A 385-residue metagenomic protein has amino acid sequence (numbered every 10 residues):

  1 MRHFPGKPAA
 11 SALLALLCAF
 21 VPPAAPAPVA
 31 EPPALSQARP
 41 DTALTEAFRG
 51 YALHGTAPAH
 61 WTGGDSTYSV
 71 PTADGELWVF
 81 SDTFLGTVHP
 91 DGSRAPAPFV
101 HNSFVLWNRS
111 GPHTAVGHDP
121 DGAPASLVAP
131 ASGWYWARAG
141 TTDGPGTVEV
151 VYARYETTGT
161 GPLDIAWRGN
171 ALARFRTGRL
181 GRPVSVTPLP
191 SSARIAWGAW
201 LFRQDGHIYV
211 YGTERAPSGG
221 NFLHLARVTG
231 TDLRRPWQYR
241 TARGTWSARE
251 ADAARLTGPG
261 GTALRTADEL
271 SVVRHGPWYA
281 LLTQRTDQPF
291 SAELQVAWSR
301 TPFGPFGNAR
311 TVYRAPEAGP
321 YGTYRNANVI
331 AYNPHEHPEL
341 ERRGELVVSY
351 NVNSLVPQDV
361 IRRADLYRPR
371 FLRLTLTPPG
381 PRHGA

Functional and structural regions predicted by a protein language model:
M1-A30: Secretory targeting and sorting signals
E31-H60, T72-A131, T142-S192, G212-R265 (+3 more regions): Beta-rich carbohydrate-recognition and catalytic domains
D65-Y68, A123-T141, W197-L201, D268-S271 (+1 more regions): Beta-propeller and closely related beta-sheet repeat lectin domains
G146-E149, Q204-Y209, E345: A general secondary-structure boundary signal
A193-A199, H207-G212: Extended, non-transmembrane interaction/recognition domains
V329-Q358: C-terminal closing repeat unit and adjoining cap/tail of repeat-based domains
